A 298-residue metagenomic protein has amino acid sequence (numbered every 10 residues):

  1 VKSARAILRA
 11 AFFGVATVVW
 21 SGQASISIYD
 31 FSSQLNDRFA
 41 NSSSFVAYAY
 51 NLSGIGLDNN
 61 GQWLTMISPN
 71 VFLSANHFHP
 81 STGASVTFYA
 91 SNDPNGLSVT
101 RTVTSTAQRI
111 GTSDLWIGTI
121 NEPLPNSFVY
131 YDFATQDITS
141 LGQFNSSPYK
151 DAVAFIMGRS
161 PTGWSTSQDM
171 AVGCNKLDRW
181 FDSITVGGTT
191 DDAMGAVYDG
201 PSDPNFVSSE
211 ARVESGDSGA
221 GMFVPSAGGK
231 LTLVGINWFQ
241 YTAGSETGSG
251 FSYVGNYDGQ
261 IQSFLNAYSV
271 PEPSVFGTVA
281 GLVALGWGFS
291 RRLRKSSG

Functional and structural regions predicted by a protein language model:
V1-A11, S274: Bacterial N-terminal signal peptides that target proteins for export
R9-V19: Bacterial N-terminal signal peptides
W20-A24: Sec/Tat signal peptide C-region and signal peptidase I cleavage site
S25-G56, N60-H79, V172, W180-S183 (+2 more regions): C-terminal subregion of chymotrypsin/trypsin-like serine protease catalytic domains
S68-P69, L73-T112, P123-P125, K150-A152: Catalytic-histidine neighborhood of serine endopeptidases, predominantly the chymotrypsin-like S1/PA family
N121-E210: Chymotrypsin/trypsin-fold serine protease catalytic domain
E272-S290: A short, hydrophobic C-terminal helix/tail in secreted or cell-surface proteins
G288-G298: C-terminal membrane-anchoring or membrane-association module
